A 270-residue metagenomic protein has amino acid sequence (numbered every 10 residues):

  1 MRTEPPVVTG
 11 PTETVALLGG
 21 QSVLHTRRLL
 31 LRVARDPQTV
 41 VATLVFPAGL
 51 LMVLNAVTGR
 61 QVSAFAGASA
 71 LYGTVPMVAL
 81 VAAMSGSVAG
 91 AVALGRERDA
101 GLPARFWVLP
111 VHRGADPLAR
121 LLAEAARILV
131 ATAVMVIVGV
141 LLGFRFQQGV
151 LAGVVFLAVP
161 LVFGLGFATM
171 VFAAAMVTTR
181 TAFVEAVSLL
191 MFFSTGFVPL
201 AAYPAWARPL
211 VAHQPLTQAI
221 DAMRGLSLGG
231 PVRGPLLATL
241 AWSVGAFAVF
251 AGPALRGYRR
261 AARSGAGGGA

Functional and structural regions predicted by a protein language model:
R2, E13, L17-R27, G196-L237: Short hydrophobic, aromatic-rich alpha-helical segments embedded in or entering the lipid bilayer of multi-pass
R2-F46, A270: Aromatic- and glycine-rich beta-strand/loop motifs that create alpha-glucan
R2-V7, S227-G230, A238-A270: Junction motif at the cytosolic side of a transmembrane helix
T9-T12, R35-T39, A83-V88, A119-R120 (+3 more regions): Short alpha-helical transmembrane interface motifs in multi-pass membrane proteins
R32, N55-R60, R96, R105 (+8 more regions): Transmembrane helix-loop junction
G49-L54, A70-L142, V171, A186-V187 (+1 more regions): Hydrophobic alpha-helical transmembrane segments of multi-pass membrane transport proteins
V53-Q61, A175-H213, T217: Transmembrane helix segments
R113-E185, R233-G257: Alpha-helical transmembrane segments and their short interhelical loops
